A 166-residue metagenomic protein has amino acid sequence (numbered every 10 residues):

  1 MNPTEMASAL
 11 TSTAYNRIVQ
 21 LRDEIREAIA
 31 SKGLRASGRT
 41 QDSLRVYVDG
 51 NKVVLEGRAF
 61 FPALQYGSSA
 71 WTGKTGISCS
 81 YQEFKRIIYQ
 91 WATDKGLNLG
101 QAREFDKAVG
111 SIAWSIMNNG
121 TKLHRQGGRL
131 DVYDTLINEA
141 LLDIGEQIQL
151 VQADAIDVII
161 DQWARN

Functional and structural regions predicted by a protein language model:
M1-K52: Charge-rich, low-complexity N-terminal segments
R39-N166: Charged, low-complexity interaction tracts
